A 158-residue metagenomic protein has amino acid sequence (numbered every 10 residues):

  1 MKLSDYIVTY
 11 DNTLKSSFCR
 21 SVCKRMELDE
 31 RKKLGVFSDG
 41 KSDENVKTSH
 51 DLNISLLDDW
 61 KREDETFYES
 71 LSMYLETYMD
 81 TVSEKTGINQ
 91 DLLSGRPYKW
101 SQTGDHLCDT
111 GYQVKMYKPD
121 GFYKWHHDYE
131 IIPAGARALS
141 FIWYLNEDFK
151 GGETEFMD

Functional and structural regions predicted by a protein language model:
M1-D158: Fe(II)/2-oxoglutarate oxygenase catalytic core
